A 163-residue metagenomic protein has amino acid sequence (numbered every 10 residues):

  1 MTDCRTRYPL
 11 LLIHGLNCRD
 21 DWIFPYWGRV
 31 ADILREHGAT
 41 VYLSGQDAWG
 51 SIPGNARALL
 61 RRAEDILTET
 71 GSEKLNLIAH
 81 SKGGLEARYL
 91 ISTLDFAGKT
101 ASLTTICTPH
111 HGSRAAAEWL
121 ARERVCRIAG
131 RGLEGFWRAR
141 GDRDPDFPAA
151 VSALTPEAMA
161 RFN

Functional and structural regions predicted by a protein language model:
T2-L43: Short, surface-exposed "cap/lid" segments of acyl-processing enzymes
L10, H14, V41, A56-A158: Serine-dependent carboxylesterase/thioesterase catalytic core of lipase-like alpha/beta-hydrolase/SGNH enzymes
C18-R19, W49, H111: Active-site loop signature of alpha/beta-hydrolase-fold enzymes
I23-F24, P53-A56: Conserved strand-to-helix beginnings and helix N-cap segments that scaffold or border functional pockets
S44-P53: Short beta->alpha junction loops
A160-N163: Conserved serine/cysteine hydrolase catalytic core
